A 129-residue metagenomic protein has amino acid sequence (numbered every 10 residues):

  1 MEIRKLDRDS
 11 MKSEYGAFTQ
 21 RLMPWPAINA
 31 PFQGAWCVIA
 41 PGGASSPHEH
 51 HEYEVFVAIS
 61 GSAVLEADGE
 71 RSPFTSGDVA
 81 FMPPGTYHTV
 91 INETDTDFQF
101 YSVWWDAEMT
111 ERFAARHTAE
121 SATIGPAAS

Functional and structural regions predicted by a protein language model:
M1-P31, A115-S129: A short, N-terminal "cap"/entry segment at the start of jelly-roll beta-barrel domains of the cupin/DSBH fold
T19-R21, A35-H50: Conserved short histidine dyad/triad with adjacent acidic residue
S46-P47, L65-E66, M82, H88-T94: Short beta-strand His + acidic residue motifs that chelate non-heme Fe in jelly-roll/DSBH and cupin folds
Y53-A63, D68: Glycine- and acidic-residue-biased ligand/ion/polar-headgroup-sensing regions
V55, F81, T96-R112: A short hydrophobic beta-strand segment most commonly corresponding to one strand of the jelly-roll/cupin
S62-V64, R71, Y87, D97: Structural motif
E70-P84: Short acidic-glycine-tyrosine-enriched beta hairpin
